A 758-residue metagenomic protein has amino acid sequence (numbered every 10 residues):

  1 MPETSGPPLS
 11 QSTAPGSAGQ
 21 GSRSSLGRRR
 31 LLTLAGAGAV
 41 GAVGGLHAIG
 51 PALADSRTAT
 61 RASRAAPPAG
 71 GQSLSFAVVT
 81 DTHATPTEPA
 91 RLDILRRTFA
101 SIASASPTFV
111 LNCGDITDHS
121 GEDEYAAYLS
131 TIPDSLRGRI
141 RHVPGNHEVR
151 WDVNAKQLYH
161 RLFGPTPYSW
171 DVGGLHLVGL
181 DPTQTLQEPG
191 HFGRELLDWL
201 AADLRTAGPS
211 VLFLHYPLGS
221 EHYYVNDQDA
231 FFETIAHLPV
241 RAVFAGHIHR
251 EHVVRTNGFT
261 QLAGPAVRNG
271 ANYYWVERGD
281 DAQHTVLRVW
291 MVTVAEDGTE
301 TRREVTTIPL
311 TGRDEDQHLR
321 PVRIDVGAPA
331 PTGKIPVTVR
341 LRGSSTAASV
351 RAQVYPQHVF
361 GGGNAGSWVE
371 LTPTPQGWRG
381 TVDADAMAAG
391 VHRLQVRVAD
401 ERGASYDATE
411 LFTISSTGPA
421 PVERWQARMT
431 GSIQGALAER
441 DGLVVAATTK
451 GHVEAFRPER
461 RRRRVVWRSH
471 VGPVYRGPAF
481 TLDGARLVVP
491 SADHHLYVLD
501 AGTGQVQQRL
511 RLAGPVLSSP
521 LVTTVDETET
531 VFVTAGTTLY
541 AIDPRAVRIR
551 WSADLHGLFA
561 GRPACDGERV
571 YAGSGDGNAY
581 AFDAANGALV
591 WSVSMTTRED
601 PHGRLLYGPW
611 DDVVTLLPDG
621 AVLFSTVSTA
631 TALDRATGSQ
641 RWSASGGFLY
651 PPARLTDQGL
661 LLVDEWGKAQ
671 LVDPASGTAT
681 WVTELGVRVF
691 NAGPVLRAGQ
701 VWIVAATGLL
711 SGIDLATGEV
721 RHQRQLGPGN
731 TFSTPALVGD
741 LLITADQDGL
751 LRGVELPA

Functional and structural regions predicted by a protein language model:
M1-L26, A37-V40, A52-L53: N-terminal secretory signal peptides
S24-T33, V40-A65: N-terminal twin-arginine translocation
L53-A127: N-terminal active-site segment of His-dependent metallophosphoesterases
P68, E122-T206, D229-A242, R250-V289: Extended active-site neighborhood of metal-dependent phosphoesterases/phosphodiesterases
T256-A330, K334-P336: Binuclear metal-dependent phosphoesterase catalytic core
T417-A438, V465-T481, Q508-V525, G536 (+7 more regions): Extracytoplasmic beta-rich repeat domains
P458-R461, D500-T503, D543-A546, D583-N586 (+4 more regions): Short loop/turn segments that connect beta-strands within beta-propeller blades
N730-A758: Blade-level signature of beta-propeller repeat domains, shared across WD40, Kelch, NHL, RCC1 and BNR/Asp-box propellers
